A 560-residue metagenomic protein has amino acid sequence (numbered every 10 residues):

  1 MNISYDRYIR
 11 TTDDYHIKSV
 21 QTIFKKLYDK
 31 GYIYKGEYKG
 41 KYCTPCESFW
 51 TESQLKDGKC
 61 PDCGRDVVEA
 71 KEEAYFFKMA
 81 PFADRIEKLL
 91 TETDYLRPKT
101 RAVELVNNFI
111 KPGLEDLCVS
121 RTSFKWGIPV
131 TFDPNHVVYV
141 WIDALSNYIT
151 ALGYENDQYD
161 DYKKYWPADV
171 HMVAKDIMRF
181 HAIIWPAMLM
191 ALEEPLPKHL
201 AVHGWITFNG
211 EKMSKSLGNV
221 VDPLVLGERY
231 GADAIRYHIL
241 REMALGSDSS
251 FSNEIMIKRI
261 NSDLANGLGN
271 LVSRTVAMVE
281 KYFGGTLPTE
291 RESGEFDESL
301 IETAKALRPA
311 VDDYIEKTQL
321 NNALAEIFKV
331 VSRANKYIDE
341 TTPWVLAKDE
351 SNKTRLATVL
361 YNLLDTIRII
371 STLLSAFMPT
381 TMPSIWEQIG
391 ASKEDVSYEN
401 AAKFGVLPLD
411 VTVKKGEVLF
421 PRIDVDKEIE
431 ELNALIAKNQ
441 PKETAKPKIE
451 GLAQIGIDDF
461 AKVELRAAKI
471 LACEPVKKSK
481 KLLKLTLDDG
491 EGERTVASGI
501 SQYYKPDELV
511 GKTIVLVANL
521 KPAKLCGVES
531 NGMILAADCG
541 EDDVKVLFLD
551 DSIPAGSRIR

Functional and structural regions predicted by a protein language model:
M1-L117, L152-D161, V272-V311, V331-N352 (+1 more regions): Conserved, charged catalytic cores of large soluble enzymes
I9-F24, D29, C46, C63 (+5 more regions): N-terminal catalytic cores of NTP/NDP-binding nucleotidyl/phosphoryl-transfer enzymes
Y15-S19, P45, C63, E69-K281 (+1 more regions): Structured secondary-structure scaffolds
K30-Y32, E155-K164, L189-K198, K317 (+3 more regions): Secondary-structure transition/capping motifs at alpha-helix termini and the adjoining loop/turn into the next element
K35, E242, S247, I255-S293 (+2 more regions): Helix-rich, typically C-terminal accessory recognition domains appended to large enzymatic cores
H199-V202, W386-Q388, K484: Beta-strand segments within the central parallel beta-sheet cores of soluble alpha/beta enzyme folds
I385-D459: Intrinsic disorder at enzyme termini
P441-R560: Phosphate-backbone binding interfaces of nucleic-acid-interacting proteins
